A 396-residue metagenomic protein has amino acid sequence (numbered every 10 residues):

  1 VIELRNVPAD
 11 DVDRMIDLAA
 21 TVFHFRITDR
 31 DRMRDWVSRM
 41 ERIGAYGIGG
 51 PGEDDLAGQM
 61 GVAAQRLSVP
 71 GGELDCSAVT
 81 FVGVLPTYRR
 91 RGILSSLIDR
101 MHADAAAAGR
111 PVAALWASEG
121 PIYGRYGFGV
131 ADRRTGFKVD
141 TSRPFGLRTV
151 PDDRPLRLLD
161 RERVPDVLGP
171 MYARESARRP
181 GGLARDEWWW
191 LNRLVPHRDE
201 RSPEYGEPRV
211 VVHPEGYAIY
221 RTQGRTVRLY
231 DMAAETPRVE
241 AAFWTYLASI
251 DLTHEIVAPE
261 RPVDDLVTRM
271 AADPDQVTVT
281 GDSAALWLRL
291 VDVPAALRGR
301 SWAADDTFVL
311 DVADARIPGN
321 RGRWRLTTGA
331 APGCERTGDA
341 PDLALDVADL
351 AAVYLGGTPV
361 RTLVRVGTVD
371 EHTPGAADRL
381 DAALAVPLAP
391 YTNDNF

Functional and structural regions predicted by a protein language model:
V1-A64, V69-A78, P144-L191, R225-Y230: Short amphipathic alpha-helix that is part of the acyltransferase structural core
I2, P8, P151-F396: Intrinsically disordered, low-complexity, positively biased terminal segments
Q65-L67, T87, G120: Short coil/turn motifs at secondary-structure junctions
F81-V84, R89-A106, P237-A248: Conserved acetyl-CoA-binding loop-helix of GNAT-fold acetyltransferases
A106-P111, W116-F137, V263-T280: Conserved active-site alpha-helix within GNAT-family acetyltransferase domains
R133, V139-L147: Aromatic-anchored glycine-rich loop motif in surface-exposed flexible loops
